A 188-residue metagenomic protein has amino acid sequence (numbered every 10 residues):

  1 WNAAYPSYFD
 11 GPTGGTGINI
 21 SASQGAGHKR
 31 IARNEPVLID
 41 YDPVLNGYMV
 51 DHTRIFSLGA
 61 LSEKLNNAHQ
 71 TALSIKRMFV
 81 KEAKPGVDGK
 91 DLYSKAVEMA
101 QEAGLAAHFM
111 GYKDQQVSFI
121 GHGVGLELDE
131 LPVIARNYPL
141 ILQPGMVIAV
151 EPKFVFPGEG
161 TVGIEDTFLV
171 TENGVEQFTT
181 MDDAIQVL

Functional and structural regions predicted by a protein language model:
W1-L188: Active-site neighborhoods and metal-handling regions in enzymes and metal-associated proteins
